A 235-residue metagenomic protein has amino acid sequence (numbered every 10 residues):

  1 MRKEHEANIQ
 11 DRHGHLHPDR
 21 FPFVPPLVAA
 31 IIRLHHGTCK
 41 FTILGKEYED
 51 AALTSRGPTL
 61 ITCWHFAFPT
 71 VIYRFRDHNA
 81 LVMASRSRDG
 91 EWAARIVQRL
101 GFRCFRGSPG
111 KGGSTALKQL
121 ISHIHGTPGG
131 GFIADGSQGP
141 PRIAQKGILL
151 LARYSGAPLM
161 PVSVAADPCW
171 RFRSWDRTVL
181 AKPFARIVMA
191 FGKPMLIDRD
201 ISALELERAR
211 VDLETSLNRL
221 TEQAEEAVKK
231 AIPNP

Functional and structural regions predicted by a protein language model:
M1-G37, L53, R76, L81 (+2 more regions): Non-catalytic C-terminal accessory region of glycerolipid acyltransferases and related lyso-lipid remodeling enzymes
R33-P58, W64-T70: A short, well-structured juxtamembrane/interface segment
H36-F41, L60, G107-K111, S137-Q138: Short, flexible loop segments at the rims of nucleotide/cofactor-binding pockets, characterized by
T42-L44, F105, A190: General small-molecule cofactor/ligand-binding pocket signal
I43-G45, C63, A84, K193 (+1 more regions): Pocket-edge structural micro-motifs
P58-K111, S155, R171: Catalytic core of membrane glycerolipid acyltransferases/transacylases, capturing the structured, soluble-facing
